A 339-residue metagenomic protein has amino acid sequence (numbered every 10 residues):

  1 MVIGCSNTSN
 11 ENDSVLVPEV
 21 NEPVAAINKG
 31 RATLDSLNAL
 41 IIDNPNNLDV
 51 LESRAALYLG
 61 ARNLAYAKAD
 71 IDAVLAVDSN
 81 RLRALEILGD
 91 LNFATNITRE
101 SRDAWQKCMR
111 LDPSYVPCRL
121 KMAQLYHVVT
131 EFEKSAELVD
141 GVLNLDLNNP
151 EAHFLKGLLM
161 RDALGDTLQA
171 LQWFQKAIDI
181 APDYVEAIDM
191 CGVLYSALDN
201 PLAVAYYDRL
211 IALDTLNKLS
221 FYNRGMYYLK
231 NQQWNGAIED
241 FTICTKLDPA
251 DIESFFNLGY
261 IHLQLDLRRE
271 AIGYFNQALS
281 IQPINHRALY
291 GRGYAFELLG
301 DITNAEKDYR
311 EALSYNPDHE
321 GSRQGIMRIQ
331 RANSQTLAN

Functional and structural regions predicted by a protein language model:
G4-D72, A76-D78, R331-N339: N-terminal leader/linker segments that initiate helical-solenoid repeat arrays
C5-T33, I42, C118-R119, Q124 (+2 more regions): Long, contiguous interaction/recruitment modules in multidomain scaffold/adaptor proteins
S9-N21, L298-N339: Terminal, low-structured helical/coil segments at or just beyond the last alpha-helical repeat
I27-S36, A61-A73, T95-K107, V129-G141 (+6 more regions): Structural signature of tandem alpha-helical TPR/SEL1-like repeats, specifically the intra-repeat loop/turn
D43, V77, L111, L145-D146 (+5 more regions): Structural marker of alpha-solenoid helical repeat scaffolds
L48-D49, L82-R83, V116-P117, P150-E151 (+5 more regions): Helix-start (N-cap) detector for alpha-helical repeat units in TPR-like alpha-solenoids, especially tetratricopeptide
S53, I87, K121, L155 (+5 more regions): Canonical tetratricopeptide repeat
L59, E86, F93, L120 (+9 more regions): Position-specific recognition of the canonical hydrophobic site in helix A of tetratricopeptide repeat
